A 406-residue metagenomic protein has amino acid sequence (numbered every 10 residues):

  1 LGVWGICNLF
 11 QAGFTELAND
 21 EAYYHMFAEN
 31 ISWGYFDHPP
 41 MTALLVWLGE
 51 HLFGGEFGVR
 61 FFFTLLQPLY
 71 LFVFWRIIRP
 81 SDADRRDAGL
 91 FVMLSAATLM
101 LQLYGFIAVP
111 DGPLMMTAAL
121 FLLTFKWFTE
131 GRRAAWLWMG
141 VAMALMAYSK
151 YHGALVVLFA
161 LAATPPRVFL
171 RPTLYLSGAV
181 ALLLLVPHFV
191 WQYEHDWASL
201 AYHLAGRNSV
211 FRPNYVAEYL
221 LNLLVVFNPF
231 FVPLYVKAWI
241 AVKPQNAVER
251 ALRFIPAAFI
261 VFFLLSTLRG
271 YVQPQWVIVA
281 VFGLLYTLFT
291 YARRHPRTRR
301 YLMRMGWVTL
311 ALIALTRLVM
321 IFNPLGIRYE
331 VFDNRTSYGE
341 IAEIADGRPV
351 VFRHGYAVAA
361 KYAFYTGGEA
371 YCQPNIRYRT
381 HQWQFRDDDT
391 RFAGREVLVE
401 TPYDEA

Functional and structural regions predicted by a protein language model:
I31, R269-R297, R304-M305: Hydrophobic/aromatic-rich transmembrane helices and adjacent perimembrane loops
F61-A83, A97, L120: Transmembrane-helix motifs of polytopic, lipid-linked glycan transferases
P80-D84, F121-W136, A241-Q245: Membrane-interface transmembrane helices that cradle and orient dolichyl/undecaprenyl
F91-L99, M143, A147, L161: Short helix- or helix-capping micro-motifs that position conserved polar/aromatic residues at function-defining sites
L103-L114: Short acidic/glycine- and proline-prone juxtamembrane loop motifs at membrane-interface regions of multi-pass membrane
V156-Q245, L264: Transmembrane-lumen/periplasm boundary regions of multi-pass, lipid-linked membrane glycan transferases
R293-N323: Signature aromatic-anchored transmembrane alpha helix within multi-pass, membrane-resident enzymes that catalyze glycan
F332-A359, A363-A406: Luminal/periplasmic acceptor-recognition loop/helix of membrane-associated glycosyltransferases
